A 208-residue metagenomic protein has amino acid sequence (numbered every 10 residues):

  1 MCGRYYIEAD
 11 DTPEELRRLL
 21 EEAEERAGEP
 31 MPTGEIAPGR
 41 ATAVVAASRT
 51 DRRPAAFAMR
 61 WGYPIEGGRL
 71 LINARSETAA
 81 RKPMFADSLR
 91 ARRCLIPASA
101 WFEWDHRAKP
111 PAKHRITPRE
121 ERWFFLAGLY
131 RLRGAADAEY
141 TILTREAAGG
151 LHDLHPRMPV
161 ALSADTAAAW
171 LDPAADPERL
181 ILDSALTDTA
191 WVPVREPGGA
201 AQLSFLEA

Functional and structural regions predicted by a protein language model:
M1-A208: Short linear sequence motif anchored by a di-proline
